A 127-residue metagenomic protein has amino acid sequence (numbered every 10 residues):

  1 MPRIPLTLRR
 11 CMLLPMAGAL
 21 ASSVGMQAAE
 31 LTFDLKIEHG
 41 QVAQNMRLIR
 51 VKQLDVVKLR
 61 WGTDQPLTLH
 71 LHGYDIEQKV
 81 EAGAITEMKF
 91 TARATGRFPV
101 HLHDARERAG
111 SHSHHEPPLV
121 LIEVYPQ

Functional and structural regions predicted by a protein language model:
M1-T7: N-terminal secretory signal peptides that target proteins for export/translocation
T7-L13: N-terminal export leaders
L13-S23: Bacterial N-terminal signal peptides
A28-V56: N-terminal edge beta-strand
A29, D34-L35, V80-Q127: Extracellular/periplasmic metallocenter environments
H39-L48, L71-Y74, G83-M88: N-terminal post-signal-peptidase region of extra-cytosolic proteins
L59: Non-heme Fe(II) oxygenase metal-center motifs and adjacent flexible, charged/small-residue loops
G62-L67: Short proline/glycine-enriched turn/loop motifs at strand-loop junctions of beta-rich domains
